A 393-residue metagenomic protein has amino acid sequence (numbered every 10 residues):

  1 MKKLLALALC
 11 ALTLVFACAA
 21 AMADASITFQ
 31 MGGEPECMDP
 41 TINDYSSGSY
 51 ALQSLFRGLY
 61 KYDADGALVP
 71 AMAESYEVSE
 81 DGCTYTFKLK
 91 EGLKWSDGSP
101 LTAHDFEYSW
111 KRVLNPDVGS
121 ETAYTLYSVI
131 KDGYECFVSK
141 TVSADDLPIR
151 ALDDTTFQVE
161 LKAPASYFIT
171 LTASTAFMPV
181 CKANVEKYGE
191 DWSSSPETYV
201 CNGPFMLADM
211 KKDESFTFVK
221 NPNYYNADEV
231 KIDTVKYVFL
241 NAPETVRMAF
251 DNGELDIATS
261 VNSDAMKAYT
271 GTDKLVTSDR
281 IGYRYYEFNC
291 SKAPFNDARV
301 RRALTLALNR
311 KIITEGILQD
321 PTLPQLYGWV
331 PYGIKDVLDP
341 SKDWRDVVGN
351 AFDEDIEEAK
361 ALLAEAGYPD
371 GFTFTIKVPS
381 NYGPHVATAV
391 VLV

Functional and structural regions predicted by a protein language model:
Q30-E80, V200-C201: N-terminal lobe/hinge region of extracytoplasmic solute-binding protein
D39, P116, S291, F295-D336 (+1 more regions): Periplasmic-binding protein-like
A64-A67, D154-T155, L161-V230, T234 (+3 more regions): Gly/Pro-rich hinge or "lid" segments in bacterial periplasmic/extracellular proteins
E74-T125, Q158, P294: Aromatic- and charge-enriched surface segment that lines or borders ligand/interaction sites
E77, K88, E107, E121-A183: Surface-exposed binding/hinge segments that line and control ligand-binding clefts or catalytic entry sites
K212, I356, K360-V393: Ligand/substrate-recognition segments at binding pockets and active sites
P222-A268: Ligand-site clamp/hinge motif
P324-A364, N381-H385: Structural transition elements
